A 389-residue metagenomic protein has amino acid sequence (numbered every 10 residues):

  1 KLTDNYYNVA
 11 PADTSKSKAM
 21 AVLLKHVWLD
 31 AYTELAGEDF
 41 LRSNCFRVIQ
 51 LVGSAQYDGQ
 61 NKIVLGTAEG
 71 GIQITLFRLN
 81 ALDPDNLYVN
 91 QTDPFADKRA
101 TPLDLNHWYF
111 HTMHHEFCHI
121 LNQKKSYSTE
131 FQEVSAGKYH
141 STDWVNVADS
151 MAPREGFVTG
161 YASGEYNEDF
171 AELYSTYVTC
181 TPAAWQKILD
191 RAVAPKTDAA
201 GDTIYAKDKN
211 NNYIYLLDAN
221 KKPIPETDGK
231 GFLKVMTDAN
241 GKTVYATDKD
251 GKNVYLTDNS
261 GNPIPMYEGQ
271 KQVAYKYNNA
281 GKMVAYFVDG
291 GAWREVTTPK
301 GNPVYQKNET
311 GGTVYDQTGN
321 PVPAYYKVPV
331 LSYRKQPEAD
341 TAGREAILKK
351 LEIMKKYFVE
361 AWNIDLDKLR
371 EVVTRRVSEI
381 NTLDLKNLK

Functional and structural regions predicted by a protein language model:
K1-R47, N320-K389: Acidic/polar, low-complexity intrinsically disordered N-terminal segments immediately downstream of a Sec signal
Y6-S15, A81-P84, F95-D104, W108 (+2 more regions): Second-shell loop/turn segments in exported
K18-D83: Auxiliary, metal-adjacent structural segments of Zn-dependent hydrolase domains
K25, L29-T33, C118-S126, T176-A183 (+1 more regions): Sec-exported extracytoplasmic/periplasmic mature domains
L87-Q91, K138-W144, V193-T341: Surface-exposed intrinsically disordered loops and tails
N90-L103, H107-Y127, A171: Active-site recognition of the HExxH zinc-binding catalytic motif
Q132-A183: Post-HExxH zinc-binding segment in Zn-dependent metallohydrolases
T179-P195: Short helix/loop segments within enzyme catalytic domains that coordinate or immediately flank catalytic cofactors
